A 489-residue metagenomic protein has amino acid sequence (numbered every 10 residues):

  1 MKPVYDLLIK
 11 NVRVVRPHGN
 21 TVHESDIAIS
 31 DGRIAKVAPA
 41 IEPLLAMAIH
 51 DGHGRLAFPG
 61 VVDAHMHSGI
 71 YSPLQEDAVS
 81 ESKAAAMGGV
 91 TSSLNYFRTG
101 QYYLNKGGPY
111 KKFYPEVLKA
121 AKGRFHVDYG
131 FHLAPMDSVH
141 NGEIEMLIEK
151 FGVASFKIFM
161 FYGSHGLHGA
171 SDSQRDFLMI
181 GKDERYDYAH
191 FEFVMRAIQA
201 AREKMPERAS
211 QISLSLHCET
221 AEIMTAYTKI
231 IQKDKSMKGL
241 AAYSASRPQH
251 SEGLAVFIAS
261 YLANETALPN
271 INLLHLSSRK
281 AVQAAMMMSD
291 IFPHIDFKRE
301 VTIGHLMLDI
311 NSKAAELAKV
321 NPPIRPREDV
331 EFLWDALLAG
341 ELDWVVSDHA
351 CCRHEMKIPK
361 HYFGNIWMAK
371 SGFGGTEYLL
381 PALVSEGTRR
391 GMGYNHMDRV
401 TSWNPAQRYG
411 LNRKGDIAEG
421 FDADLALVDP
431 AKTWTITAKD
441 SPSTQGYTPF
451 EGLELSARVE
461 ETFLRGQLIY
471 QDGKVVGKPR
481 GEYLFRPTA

Functional and structural regions predicted by a protein language model:
M1-F58, F485: Histidine-rich, glycine-flanked metal-binding segment
V12, G32, G54, H65 (+14 more regions): Divalent metal-coordination and catalytic microenvironments
P43, G52-R124: Metal-associated gating/positioning segment near the N- to mid-region
A64-E76, V127-H140, A245-H250: Active-site mouth loops of central-metabolism enzymes
N95, G130-L133, N270-H275: Short catalytic-loop micro-motif centered on adjacent basic/acidic residues
G142-I158, Y162-V345, A350: Histidine/acidic residue-rich metal-binding segments in metalloenzymes
M237-L268, A339, W344-V345, C351-P430: His/Asp/Glu-enriched, well-ordered alpha-helical/loop segment that forms or immediately abuts the divalent-metal
I358-N365, S371, E419-F485: C-terminal cap of metal-dependent C-N hydrolases
